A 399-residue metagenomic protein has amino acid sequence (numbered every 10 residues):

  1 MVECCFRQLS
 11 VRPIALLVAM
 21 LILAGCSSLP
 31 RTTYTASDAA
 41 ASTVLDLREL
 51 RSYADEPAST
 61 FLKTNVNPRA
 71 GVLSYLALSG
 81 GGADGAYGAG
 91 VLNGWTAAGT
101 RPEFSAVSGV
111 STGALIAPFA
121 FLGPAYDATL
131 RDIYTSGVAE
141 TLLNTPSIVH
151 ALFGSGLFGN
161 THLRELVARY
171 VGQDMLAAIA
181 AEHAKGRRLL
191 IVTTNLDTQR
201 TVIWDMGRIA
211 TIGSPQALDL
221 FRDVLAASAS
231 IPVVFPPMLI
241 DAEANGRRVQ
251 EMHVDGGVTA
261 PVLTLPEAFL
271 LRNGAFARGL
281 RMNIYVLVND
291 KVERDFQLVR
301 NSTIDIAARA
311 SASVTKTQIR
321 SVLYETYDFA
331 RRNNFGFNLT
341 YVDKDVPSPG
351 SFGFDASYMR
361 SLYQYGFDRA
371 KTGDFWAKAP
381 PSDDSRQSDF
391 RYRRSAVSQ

Functional and structural regions predicted by a protein language model:
V2-A15: Bacterial N-terminal signal peptides that target proteins for export
I22-G25: C-terminal motif of bacterial Sec signal peptides marking the signal peptidase cleavage site
S27-A106, F121-Q399: Patatin-like phospholipase
A83, S111-T112: Active-site loop->helix "elbow" adjoining a glycine-rich segment at hydrolase catalytic centers
I116-F119: Hydrolases whose catalytic domains are alpha/beta-hydrolase-1, hotdog thioesterase, or metallo-beta-lactamase-like
